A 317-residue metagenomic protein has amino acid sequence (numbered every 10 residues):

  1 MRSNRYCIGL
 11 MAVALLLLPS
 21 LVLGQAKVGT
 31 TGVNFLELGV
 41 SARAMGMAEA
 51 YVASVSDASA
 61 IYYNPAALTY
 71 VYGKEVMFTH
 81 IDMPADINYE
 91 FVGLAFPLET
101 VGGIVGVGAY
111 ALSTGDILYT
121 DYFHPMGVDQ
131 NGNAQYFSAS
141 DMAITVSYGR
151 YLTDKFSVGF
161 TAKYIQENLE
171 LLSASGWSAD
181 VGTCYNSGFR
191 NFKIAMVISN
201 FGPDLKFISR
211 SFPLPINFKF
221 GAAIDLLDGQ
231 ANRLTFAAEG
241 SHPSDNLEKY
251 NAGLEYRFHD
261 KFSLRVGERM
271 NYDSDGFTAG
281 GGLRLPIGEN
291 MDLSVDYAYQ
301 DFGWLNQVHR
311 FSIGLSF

Functional and structural regions predicted by a protein language model:
M1-M11: Bacterial N-terminal signal peptides that target proteins for export
A12-V13, A58: Residue-level detector of alpha-helical transmembrane segments in integral membrane proteins
Q25-F317: Subset of outer-membrane beta-barrel
